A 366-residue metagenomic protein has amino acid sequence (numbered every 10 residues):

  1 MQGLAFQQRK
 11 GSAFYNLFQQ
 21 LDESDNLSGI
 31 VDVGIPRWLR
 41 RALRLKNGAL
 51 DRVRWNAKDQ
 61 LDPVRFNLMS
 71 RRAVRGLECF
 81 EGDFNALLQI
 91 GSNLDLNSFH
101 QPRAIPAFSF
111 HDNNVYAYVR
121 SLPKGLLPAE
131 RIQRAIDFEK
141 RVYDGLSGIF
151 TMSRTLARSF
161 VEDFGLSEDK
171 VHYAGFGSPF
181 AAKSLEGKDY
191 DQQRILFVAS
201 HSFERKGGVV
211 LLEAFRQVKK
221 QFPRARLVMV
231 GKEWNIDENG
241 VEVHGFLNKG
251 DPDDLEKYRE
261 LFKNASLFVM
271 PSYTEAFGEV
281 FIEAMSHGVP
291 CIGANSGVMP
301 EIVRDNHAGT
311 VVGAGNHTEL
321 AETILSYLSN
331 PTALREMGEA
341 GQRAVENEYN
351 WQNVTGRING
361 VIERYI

Functional and structural regions predicted by a protein language model:
P128-I149: Membrane-proximal helix-turn-helix segments that form the acceptor-binding/catalytic region of lipid-linked
T155, G177: Carbohydrate-associated surface elements
A182-Q217, L227: Conserved donor-binding/catalytic core segment of Leloir-type glycosyltransferases
G231-L267: Nucleotide-activated donor-binding/catalytic signature segment of Leloir-type glycosyltransferases, i.e., the conserved
Y273: Aromatic "clamp/platform" in nucleotide-sugar-dependent glycosyltransferases that forms part of the donor/acceptor
P290-G293, V303: Short hydrophobic beta-strand element within catalytic cores of glycosyltransferases and related nucleotide-activated
D305-N306, T310-H317, S326-T332: Conserved acidic donor-binding segment of nucleotide-sugar-dependent glycosyltransferases
E319, S326, A333-E348, V354-G360: A short, well-ordered alpha-helix in the C-terminal region of glycosyltransferases
